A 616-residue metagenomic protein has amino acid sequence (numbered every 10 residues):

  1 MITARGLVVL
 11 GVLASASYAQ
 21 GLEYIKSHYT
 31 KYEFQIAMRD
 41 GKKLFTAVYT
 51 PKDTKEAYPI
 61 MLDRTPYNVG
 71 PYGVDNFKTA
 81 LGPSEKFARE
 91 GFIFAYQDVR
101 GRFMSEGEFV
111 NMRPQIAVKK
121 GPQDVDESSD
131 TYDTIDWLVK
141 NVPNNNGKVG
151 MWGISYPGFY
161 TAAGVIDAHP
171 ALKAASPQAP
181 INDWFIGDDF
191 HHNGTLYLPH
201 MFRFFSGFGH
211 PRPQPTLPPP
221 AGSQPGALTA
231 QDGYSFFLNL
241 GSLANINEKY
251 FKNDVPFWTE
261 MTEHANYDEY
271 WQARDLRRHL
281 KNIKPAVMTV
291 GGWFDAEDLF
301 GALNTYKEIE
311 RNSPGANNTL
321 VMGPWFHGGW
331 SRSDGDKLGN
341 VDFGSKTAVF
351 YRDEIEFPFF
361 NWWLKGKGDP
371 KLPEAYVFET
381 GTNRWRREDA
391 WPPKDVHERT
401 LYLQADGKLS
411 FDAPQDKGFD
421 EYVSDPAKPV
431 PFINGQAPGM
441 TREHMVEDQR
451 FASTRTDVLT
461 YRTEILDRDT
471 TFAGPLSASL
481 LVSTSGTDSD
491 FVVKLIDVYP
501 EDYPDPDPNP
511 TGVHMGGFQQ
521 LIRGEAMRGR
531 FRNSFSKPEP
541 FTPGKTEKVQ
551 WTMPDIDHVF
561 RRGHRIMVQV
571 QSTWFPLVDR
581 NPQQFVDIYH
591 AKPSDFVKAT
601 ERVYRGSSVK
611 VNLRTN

Functional and structural regions predicted by a protein language model:
G21-E56, R462-R468, K537, F541: N-terminal cap/lid segment of alpha/beta-hydrolase-fold proteins
P51-N141, F190-H191, R332-F343, T487 (+5 more regions): Cap/lid segment of the alpha/beta-hydrolase catalytic domain
F77-L81, R89, N111-D124, S128 (+1 more regions): Accessory cap/linker subdomain of secreted extracellular hydrolases
P143-S155: Alpha/beta-hydrolase fold nucleophile elbow
G153-A163: Glycine-rich nucleophile elbow surrounding the catalytic serine of serine-hydrolase chemistry
I283, T289-G291: Short beta-strand/loop motif that positions the catalytic acidic residue of the alpha/beta-hydrolase fold
L299-N318: Active-site-adjacent alpha-helix of alpha/beta-hydrolase-fold enzymes
G328, V341-I355, W363-N616: Glycine/threonine-rich phosphate-binding loop and adjacent beta-strand/alpha-helix elements that clamp
